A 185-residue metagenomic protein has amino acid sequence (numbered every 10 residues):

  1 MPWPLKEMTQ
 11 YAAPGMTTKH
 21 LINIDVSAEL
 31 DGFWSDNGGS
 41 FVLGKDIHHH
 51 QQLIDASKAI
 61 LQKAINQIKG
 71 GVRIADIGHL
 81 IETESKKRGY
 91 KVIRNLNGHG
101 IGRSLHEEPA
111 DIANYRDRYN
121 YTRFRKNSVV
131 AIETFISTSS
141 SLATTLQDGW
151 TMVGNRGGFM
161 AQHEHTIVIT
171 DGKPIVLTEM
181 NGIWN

Functional and structural regions predicted by a protein language model:
M1-N185: Active-site neighborhoods and metal-handling regions in enzymes and metal-associated proteins
